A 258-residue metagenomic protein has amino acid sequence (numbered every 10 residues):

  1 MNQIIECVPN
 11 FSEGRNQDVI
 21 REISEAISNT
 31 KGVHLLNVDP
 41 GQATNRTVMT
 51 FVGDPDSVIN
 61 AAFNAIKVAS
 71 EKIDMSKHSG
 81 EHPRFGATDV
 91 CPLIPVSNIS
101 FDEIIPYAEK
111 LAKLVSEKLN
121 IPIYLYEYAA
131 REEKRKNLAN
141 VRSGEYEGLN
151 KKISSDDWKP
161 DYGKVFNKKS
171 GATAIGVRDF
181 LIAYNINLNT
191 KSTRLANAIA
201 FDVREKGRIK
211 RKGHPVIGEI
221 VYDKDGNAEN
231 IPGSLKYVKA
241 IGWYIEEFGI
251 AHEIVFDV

Functional and structural regions predicted by a protein language model:
N2-R15, I20, K31-R46, S79-C91 (+1 more regions): A structural signal for small-residue-enriched, beta-sheet-centric alpha/beta enzyme cores and oligomeric scaffold folds
F11-T30, V52-I73: N-terminal low-complexity, intrinsically disordered segments
R15-V19, D56-A61, I99-P106, K191-A198: Short, conserved charged micro-motifs
R21-K31, F101-K110: Compositionally biased, low-complexity linear motifs
E25-S28, P55-D56, K67-E71, L111-K113 (+2 more regions): Short, low-complexity, polar/charged sequence segments that are solvent-exposed and flexible
Q42, G53, P95-N98: Catalytic phosphate-handling regions of large nucleic-acid enzymes and associated NTPases
M49: Extracellular glycan-interaction surfaces
N60-Y128: A generic, well-ordered mixed alpha/beta core segment in the N-terminal half of proteins
